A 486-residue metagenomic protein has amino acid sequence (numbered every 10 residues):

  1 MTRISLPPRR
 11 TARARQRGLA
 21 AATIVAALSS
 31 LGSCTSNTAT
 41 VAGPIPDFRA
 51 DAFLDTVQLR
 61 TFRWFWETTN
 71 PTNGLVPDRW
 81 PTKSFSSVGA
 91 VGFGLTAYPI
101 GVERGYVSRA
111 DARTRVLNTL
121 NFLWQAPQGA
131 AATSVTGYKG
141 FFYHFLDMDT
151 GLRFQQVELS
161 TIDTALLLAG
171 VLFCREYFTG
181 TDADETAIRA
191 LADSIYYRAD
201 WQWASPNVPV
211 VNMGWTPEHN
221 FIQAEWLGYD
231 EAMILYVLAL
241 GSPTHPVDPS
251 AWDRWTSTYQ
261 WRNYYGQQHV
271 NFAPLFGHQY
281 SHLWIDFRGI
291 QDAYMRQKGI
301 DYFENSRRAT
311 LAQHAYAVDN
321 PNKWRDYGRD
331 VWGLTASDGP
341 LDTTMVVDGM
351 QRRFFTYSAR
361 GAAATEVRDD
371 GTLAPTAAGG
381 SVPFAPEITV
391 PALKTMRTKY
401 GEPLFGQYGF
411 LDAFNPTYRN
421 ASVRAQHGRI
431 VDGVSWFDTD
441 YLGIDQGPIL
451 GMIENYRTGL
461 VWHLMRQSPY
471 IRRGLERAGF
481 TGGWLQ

Functional and structural regions predicted by a protein language model:
I4-A21: Bacterial N-terminal signal peptides that target proteins for export
A22-A26, S30-L31, Q267: Hydrophobic alpha-helical segments of integral membrane proteins
A27-I45: Bacterial Sec-dependent N-terminal signal peptides
G43-Q486: Ser/Thr/Asn(+Pro)-rich, low-complexity disordered segments
